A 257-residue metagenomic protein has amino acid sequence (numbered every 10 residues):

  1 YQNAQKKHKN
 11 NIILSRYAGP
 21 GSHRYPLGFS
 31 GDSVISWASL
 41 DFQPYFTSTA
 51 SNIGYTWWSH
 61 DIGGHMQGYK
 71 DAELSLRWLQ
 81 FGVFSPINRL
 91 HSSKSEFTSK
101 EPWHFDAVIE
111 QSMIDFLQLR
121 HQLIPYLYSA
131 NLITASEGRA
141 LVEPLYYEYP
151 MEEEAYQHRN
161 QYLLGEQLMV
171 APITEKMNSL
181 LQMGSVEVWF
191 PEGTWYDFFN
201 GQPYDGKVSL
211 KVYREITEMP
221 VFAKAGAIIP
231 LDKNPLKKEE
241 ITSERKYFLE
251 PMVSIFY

Functional and structural regions predicted by a protein language model:
Y1-K224, D232: Catalytic-domain carbohydrate-binding cleft regions of carbohydrate-active enzymes
E218-Y257: Accessory, solvent-exposed terminal regions and/or long lumenal/extracellular loops of proteins
